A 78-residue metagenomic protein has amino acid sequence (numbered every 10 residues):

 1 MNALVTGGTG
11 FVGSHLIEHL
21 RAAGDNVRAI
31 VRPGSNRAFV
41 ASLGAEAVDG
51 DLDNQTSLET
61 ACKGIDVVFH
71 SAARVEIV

Functional and structural regions predicted by a protein language model:
M1-N26: N-terminal Rossmann NAD(P)H-binding glycine-rich loop of SDR-like oxidoreductase domains
T6, I30, V48: Active-site-adjacent beta-strand anchor residues
D25-S35: Conserved glycine-rich Rossmann-like NAD(P)H-binding loop of the short-chain dehydrogenase/reductase
G34-V78: NAD(P)H-binding glycine-rich loop region in Rossmannoid oxidoreductase-like domains and their noncatalytic homologs
